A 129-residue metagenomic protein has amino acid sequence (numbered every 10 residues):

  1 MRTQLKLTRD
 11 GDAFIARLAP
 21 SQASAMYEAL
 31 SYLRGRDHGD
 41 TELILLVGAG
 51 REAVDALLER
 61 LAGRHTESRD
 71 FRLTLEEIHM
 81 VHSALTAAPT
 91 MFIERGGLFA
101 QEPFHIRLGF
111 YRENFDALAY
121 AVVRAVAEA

Functional and structural regions predicted by a protein language model:
M1-A129: Positively charged, low-complexity terminal tracts and the immediately adjacent first secondary-structure elements
